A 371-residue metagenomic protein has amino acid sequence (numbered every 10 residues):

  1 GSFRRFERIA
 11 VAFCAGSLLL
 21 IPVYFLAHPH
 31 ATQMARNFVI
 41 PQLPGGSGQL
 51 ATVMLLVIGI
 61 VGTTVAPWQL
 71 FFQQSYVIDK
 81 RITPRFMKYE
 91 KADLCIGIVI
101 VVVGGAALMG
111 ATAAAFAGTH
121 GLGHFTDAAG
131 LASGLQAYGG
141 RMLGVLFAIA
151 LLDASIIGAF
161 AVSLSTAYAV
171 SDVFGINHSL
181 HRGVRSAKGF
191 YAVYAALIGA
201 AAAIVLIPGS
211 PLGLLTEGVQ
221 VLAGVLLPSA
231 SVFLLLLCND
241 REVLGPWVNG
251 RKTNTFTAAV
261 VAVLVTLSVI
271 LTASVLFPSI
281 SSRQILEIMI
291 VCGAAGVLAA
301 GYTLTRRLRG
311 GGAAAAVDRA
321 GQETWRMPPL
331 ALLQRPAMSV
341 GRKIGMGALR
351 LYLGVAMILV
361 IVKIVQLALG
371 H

Functional and structural regions predicted by a protein language model:
G1, C14-G45, M54-Q74, F233-D240 (+2 more regions): Hydrophobic alpha-helical segments and their helix-loop junctions in multi-pass secondary transporters
F3, I9-A12, L180-A195, E217-T272 (+2 more regions): C-terminal membrane-solvent junction of multi-pass transporters and transport-like membrane proteins
L50-L55, K252-G312, R350-M357, K363: A generic transmembrane alpha-helix motif of multi-pass inner-membrane proteins
V61-E90, A114, D172, L236-L237: Helix-loop junctions at the membrane interface of multi-pass solute transporters
V77, T83-A106, V355: Junctions where cytoplasmic loops transition into the N-terminal start of transmembrane alpha-helices in multi-pass
V77-I78, V99-G130, L367: Extracellular/periplasmic helix-exit of transmembrane alpha-helices
I96, I100, M142, L146 (+2 more regions): Loop-to-transmembrane helix boundary motifs in multi-pass membrane proteins
G105-L108, A113, G144-I176: Membrane-helix boundary/coupling elements in multi-pass transport proteins
